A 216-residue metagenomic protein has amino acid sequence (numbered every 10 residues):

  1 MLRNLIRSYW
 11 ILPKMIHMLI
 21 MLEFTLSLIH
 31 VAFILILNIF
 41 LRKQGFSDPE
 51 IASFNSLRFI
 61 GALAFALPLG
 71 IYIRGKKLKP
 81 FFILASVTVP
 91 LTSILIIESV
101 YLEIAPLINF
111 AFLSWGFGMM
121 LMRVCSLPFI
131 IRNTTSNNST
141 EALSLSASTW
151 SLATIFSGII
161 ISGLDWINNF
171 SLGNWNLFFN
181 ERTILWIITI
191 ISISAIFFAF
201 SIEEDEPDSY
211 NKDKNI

Functional and structural regions predicted by a protein language model:
L2-A64: Helix-loop boundary and gating motifs at the non-cytosolic
F24, T92, I104-M122: Hydrophobic core of transmembrane alpha-helices in multi-pass small-molecule transporters, especially MFS/SLC-type
F65-L78, D165: Helix-to-loop junctions at the C-terminal end of transmembrane segments in multipass secondary transporters
V87-E103: C-terminal ends and interior cores of transmembrane alpha-helices in multi-pass membrane transporters/permeases
M120-T135: Intracellular juxtamembrane helix-capping segments at the cytosolic ends of symmetry-related transmembrane helices
L143-L164: Glycine-rich segments within core transmembrane alpha-helices of 12-TM secondary carriers
S157, I161, D165, T189-D208: C-terminal membrane-cytosol helix-exit motif in multi-pass small-molecule transporters
